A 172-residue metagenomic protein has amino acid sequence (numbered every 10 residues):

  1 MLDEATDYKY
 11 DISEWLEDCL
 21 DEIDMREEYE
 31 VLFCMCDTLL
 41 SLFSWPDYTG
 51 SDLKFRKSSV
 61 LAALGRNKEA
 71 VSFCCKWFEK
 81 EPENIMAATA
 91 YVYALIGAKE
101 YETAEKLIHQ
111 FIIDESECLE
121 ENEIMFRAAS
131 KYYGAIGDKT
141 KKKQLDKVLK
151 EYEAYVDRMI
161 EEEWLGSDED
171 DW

Functional and structural regions predicted by a protein language model:
E4-Y8, I12, W45, E79 (+2 more regions): Structural signature of alpha-solenoid helical repeat scaffolds
T6-M25, Y48-R56, E123-K131: Amphipathic alpha-helical repeat scaffolds of TPR domains
R26, L64, A98, A135-I136: Structural motif corresponding to the intra-repeat A-B loop/turn of tetratricopeptide repeats
Y29-L40, N67-F78, E102-E115, K139-Y152: Alpha-helical repeat scaffolds
G50-F55, M86-A90, E120-A128, R158-E162: Alpha-solenoid helical repeat scaffolds
A128-W172: Terminal, low-structured helical/coil segments at or just beyond the last alpha-helical repeat
